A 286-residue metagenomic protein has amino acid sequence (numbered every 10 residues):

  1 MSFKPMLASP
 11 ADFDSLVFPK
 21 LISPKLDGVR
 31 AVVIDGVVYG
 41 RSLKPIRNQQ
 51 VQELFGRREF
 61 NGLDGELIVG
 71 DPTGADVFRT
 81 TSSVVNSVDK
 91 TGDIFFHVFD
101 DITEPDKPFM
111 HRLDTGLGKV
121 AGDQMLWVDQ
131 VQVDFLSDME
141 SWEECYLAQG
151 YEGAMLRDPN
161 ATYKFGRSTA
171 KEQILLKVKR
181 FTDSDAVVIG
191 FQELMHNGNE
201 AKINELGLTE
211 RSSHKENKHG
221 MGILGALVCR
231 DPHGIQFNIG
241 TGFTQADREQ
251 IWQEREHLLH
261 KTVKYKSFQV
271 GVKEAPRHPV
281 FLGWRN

Functional and structural regions predicted by a protein language model:
S2-P45, E104, Q124-A275, P279-N286: Nucleic-acid 5′ end/cap handling module spanning
F13-L126: Covalent nucleotidyltransferase
